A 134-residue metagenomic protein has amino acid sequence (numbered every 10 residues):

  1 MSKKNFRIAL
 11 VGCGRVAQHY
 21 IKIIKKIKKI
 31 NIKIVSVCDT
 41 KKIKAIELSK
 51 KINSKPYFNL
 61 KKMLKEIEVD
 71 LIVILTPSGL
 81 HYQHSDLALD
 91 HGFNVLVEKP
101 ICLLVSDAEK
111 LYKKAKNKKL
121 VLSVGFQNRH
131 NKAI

Functional and structural regions predicted by a protein language model:
M1-F6, D90, K113, N117: Short, Lys/Arg-enriched, disordered terminal segments
M1-I52: N-terminal Rossmann-like dinucleotide-binding module
V16, S78-G79, N128-R129: Short glycine-rich anion-binding loops that position phosphate/pyrophosphate groups of nucleotides and phosphorylated
Y20, I52-K114: Beta-loop-alpha module in the N-terminal Rossmann-like domain of NAD(P)-dependent dehydrogenases, especially those
I27-K29, E66-I67, N131: Acidic-histidine catalytic/liganding microenvironments
I32, F93, K118-V121: Short, well-ordered coil/turn segments that N-cap beta-strands
V35, K55-Y57, S123: General small-molecule cofactor/ligand-binding pocket signal
C102-I134: A contiguous active-site-proximal alpha/beta segment in oxidoreductase catalytic domains
